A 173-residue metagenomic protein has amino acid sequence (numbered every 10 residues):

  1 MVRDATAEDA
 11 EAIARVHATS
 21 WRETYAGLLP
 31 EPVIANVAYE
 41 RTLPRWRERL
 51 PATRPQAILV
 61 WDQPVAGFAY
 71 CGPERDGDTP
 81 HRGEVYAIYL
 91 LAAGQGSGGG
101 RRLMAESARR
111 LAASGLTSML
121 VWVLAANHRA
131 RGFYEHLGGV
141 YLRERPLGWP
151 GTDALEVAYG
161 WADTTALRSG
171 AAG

Functional and structural regions predicted by a protein language model:
D4-A7, A18-L28, P32-G94, R101-E106 (+3 more regions): Acetyl-CoA-dependent GNAT
T6-D9, N127: Acidic/polar helix N-cap motif
I13: Hydrophobic pocket/interface hotspot
L111-W122: Conserved GNAT acetyl-CoA-binding A-motif
V121-A130, G148-A154: Conserved beta-strand-loop-alpha-helix junction that forms the acyl-donor binding cleft
Y134, G139: Conserved active-site tyrosine of GNAT-family acetyltransferases
L155-G173: Terminal substrate-recognition subdomain of acyl/acetyltransferases
